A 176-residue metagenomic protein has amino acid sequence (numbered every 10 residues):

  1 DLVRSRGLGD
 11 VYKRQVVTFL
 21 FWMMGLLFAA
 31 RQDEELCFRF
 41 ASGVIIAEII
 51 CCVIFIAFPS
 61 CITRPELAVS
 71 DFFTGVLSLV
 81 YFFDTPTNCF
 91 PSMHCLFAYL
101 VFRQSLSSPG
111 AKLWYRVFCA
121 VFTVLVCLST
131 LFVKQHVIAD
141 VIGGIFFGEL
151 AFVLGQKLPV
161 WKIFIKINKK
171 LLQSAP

Functional and structural regions predicted by a protein language model:
D1-Y12: Single conserved hydrophobic/aromatic residue that forms the stacking wall/gate of nucleotide- or nucleobase-binding
D10-M23: Interfacial helix-start motif at the membrane-water boundary
F21-G25, F97-Q104, V121-S129: Hydrophobic, membrane-inserted alpha-helices
A30-W114, K162-A175: Membrane-interface loops
E48-I56, V121-L131: Aromatic-anchored segments of alpha-helical transmembrane domains
V69, P86-F90, L125-F152: Interfacial helix-loop-helix junctions of multi-pass membrane proteins
A111-V124: Short hydrophobic alpha-helices at membrane interfaces in multi-pass membrane enzymes
G143, F147-P176: C-terminal membrane module of polytopic membrane proteins
